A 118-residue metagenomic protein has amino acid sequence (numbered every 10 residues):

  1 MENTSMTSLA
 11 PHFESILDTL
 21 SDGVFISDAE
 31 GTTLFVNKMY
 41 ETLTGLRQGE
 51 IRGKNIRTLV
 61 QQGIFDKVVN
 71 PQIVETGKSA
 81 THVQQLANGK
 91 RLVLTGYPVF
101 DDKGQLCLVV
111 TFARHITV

Functional and structural regions predicted by a protein language model:
E2-L43, G49: Sensory modules in modular signal-transduction proteins
E2-N3, P98-V118: Sensory coupling linkers of modular signal transduction proteins
S5-S8, F13, V60-Q61, E75 (+2 more regions): Inter-domain helical "communication" segments and dimerization helices that couple sensory or membrane-embedded modules
S21-D22, L94-G96: Short loop/turn microsegments at loop-to-beta-strand junctions
A29, A87, D102: Short, ordered coil/turn segments that flank beta-strands lining enzyme active or ligand-binding pockets
L34, K90-V93, D102, C107: PAS-family sensory domains
L43-T44, R52, L59-V60: PAS-family sensory domains
Q48-G49, V60-N88, L92-V93: Terminal output helix/cap of sensory domains in signal transduction proteins
